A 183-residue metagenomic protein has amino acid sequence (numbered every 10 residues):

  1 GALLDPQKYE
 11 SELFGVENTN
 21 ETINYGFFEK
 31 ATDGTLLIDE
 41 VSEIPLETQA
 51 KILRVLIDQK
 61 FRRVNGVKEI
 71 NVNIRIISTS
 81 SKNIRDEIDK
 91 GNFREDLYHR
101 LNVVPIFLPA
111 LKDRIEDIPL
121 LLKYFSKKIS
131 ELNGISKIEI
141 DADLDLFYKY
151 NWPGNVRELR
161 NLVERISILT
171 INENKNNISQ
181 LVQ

Functional and structural regions predicted by a protein language model:
G1-N73, R85-N102, D113-L120: Conserved AAA+ P-loop NTPase core
N65-R75, N83-Q183: Nucleotide-binding/hydrolysis machinery
